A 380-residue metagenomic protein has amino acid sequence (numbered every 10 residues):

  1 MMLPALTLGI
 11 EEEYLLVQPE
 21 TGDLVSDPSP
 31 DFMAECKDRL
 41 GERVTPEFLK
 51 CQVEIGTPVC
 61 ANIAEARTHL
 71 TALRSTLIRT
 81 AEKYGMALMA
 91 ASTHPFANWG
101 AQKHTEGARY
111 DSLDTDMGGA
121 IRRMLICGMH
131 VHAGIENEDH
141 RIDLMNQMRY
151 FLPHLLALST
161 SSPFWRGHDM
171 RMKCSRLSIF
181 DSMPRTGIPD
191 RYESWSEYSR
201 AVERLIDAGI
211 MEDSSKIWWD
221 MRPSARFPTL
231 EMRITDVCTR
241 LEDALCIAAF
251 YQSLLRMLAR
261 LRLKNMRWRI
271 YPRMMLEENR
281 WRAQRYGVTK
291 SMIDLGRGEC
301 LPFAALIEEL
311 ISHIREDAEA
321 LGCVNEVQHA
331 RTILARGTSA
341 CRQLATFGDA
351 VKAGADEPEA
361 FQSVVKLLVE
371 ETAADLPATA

Functional and structural regions predicted by a protein language model:
M1-Y84, L113, F180-A380: C-terminal accessory/tail domains of diverse enzymes
A61-C127: Well-ordered mid-protein domain cores that form the structural environment of catalytic cofactors
A91, P95, A108, S112-M129 (+1 more regions): Metal-dependent DNA replication initiation modules
